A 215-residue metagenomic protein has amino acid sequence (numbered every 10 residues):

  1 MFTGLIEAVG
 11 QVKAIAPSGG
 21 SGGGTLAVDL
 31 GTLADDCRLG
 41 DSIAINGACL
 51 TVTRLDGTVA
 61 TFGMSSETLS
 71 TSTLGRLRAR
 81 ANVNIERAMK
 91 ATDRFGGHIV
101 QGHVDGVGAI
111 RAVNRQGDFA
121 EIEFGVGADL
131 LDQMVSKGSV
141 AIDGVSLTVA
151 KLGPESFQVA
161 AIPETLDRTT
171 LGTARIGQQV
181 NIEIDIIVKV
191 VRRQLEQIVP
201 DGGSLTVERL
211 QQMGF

Functional and structural regions predicted by a protein language model:
M1-F215: Conserved loop->alpha-helix
